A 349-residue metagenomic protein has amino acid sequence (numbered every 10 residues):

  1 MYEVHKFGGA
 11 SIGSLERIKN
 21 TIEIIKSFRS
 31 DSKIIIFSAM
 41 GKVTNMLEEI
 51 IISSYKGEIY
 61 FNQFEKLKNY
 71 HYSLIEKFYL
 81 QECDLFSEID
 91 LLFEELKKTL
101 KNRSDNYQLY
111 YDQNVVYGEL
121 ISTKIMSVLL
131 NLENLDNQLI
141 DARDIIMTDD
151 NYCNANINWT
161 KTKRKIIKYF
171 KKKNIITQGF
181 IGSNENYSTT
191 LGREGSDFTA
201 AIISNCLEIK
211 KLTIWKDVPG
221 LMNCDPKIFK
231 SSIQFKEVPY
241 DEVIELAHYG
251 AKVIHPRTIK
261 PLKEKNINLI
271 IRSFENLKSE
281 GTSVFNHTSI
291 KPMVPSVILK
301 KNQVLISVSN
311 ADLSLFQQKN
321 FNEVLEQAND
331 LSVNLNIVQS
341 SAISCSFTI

Functional and structural regions predicted by a protein language model:
M1-I254, I259: Nucleotide/pyrophosphate-binding catalytic subdomain
A39-G41, V218-G220, L269, S273-K278 (+1 more regions): Glycine-rich beta-alpha junction loops
G41-K42, I181-G182, E275, D312 (+1 more regions): Active-site-proximal loop/turn and secondary-structure-junction residues that shape catalytic pockets, frequently
Q81-L85, I254-R257, I270-L277, L331-A342 (+1 more regions): Flexible, glycine/charged-enriched surface loops at secondary-structure junctions
L135, I267, V333: Short phosphate-binding/catalytic loops that engage adenosine nucleotides
I140, T177-Q178, W215, R272-F274 (+3 more regions): Generic beta-strand/beta-sheet core signal
G281-I349: A conserved regulatory-domain signal marking ACT and ACT-like small-molecule sensing domains and adjacent regulatory
